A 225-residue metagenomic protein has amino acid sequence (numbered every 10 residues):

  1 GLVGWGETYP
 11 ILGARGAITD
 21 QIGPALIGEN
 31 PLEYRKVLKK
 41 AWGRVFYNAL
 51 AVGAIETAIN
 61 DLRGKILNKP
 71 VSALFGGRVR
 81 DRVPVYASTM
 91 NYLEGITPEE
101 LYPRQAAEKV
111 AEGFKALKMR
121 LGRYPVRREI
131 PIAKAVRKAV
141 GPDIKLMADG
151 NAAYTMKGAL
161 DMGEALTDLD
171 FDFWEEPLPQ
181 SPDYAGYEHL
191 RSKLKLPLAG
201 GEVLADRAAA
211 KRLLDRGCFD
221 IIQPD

Functional and structural regions predicted by a protein language model:
G1, I22, I55, N68 (+5 more regions): Conserved, mostly hydrophobic/aromatic
L2, L67, V71-E94, I132 (+1 more regions): N-terminal small/glycine-rich loop or linker at the start of catalytic domains across soluble metabolic enzymes
L2-L67: Metal- or metallocofactor-binding catalytic centers and their adjacent structured scaffolds across diverse enzyme
L32-Y34, S72-L74, E176-Q180: Flexible, glycine/charged-enriched surface loops at secondary-structure junctions
V45, A49, D81-P103, L121 (+2 more regions): Active-site mouth loops of central-metabolism enzymes
P70-F75, E100-E108: Short, charged beta->alpha transition segments
Q105-R120: Catalytic domains of carbohydrate-active enzymes, especially glycoside hydrolases
Y124-D225: Catalytic core of soluble alpha/beta enzymes
